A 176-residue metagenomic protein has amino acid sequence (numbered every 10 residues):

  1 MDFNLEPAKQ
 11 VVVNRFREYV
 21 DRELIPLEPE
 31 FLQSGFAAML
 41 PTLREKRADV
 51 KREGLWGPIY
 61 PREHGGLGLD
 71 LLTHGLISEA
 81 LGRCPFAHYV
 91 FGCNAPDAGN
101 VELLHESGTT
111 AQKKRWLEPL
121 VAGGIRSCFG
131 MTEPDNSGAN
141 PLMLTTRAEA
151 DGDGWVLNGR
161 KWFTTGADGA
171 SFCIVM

Functional and structural regions predicted by a protein language model:
M1-V13: Intrinsic disorder at enzyme termini
K9, V20, G54, I77 (+4 more regions): Buried hydrophobic positions in well-ordered alpha/beta secondary-structure cores of metabolic enzymes
P26-V50: Short secondary-structure junction/hinge motifs that connect adjacent elements
A38, A139-N158: Cytochrome P450 C-terminal beta-domain/meander region
A48-R126, T165-F172: Internal helix-loop-helix
E63, T132-S137, W162-F163: Short, solvent-exposed loop/turn elements at beta->coil junctions and helix N-caps that rim active or binding pockets
G123-T132, M176: A short, Trp-centered hydrophobic/proline-enriched beta-strand micro-motif
T145, G154, N158-M176: A short core secondary-structure module
